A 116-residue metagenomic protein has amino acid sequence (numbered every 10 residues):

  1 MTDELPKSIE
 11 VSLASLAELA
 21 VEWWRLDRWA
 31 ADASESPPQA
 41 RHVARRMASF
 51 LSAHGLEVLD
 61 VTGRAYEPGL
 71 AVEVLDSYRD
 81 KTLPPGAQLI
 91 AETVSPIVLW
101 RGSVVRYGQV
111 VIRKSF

Functional and structural regions predicted by a protein language model:
M1-A33, H42-R45, S49-F116: Extended, amphipathic alpha-helical stalk segments that mediate dimerization and serve as stator/scaffold rods within
